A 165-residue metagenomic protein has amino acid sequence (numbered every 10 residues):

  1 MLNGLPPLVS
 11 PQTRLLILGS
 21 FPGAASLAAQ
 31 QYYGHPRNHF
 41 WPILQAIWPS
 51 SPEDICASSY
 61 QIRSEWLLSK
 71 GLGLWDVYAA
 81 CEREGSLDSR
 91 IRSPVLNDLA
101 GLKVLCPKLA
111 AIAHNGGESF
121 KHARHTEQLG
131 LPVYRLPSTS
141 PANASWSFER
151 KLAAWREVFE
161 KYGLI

Functional and structural regions predicted by a protein language model:
M1-R14, H35-P36, L87-A100, R124-I165: C-terminal capping/extension of enzyme domains
R14-L15, A111: Structural motif
P22-A25, H39, A79-E82, E118-K121 (+1 more regions): Short, solvent-exposed loop/turn segments at secondary-structure junctions
A25-R90: Short, surface-exposed acidic-centric catalytic microdomains
P42-A46, G101, L105, E157: Residue-level signal for well-ordered alpha-helical scaffold segments within enzymatic catalytic domains
L44, H122-A123: Hydrophobic packing residues within well-ordered alpha-helices of enzyme cores
S69-E118: Internal catalytic-core helix/loop-beta-alpha segment that presents or stabilizes conserved functional determinants
